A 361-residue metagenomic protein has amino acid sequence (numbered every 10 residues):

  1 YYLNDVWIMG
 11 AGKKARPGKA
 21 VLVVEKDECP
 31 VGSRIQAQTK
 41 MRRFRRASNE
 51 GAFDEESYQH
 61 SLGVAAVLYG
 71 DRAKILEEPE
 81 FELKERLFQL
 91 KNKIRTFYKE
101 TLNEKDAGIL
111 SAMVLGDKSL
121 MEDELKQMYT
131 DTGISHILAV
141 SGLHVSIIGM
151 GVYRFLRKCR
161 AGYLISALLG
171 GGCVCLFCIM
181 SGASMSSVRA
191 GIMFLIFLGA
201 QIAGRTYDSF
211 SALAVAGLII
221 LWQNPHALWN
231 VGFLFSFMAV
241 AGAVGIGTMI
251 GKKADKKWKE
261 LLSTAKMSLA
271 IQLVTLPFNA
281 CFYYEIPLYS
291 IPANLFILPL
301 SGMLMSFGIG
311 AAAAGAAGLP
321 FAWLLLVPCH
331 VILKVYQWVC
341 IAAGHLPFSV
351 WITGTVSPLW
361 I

Functional and structural regions predicted by a protein language model:
Y1-H136: Membrane-interface helix/helix-cap signal primarily in integral membrane proteins
V6-G12, E25-K40, N49-E50, E56-V64 (+5 more regions): Non-globular, low-confidence helical/coil segments that flank catalytic cores
G63, Q89, K93, G108 (+9 more regions): Generic alpha-helical secondary structure signal
L68, E122-S290, G354-I361: Hydrophobic alpha-helical transmembrane segments in multi-pass membrane proteins
K84, V114-S119, S181-S187, D208-L213 (+1 more regions): Hydrophobic alpha-helical transmembrane segments
T96, Q127, R157, V174 (+4 more regions): Short amphipathic alpha-helical coupling elements at transmembrane boundaries
A112, G116, G171, P328-V331: Short acidic/histidine-centered micro-motifs embedded in hydrophobic/aromatic stretches that mark compact functional
V240-I352: Alpha-helical transmembrane segments of multi-pass integral membrane proteins
